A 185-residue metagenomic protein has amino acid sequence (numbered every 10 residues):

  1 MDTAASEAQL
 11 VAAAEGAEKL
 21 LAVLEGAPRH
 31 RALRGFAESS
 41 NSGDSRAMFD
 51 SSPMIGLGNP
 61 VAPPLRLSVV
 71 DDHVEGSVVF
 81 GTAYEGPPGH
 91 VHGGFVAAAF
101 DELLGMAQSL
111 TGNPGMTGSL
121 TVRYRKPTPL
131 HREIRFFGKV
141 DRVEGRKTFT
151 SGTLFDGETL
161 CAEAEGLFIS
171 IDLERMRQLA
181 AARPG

Functional and structural regions predicted by a protein language model:
M1-N41, T128-L130, D141-G185: HotDog/MaoC-like acyl-thioester-processing domains
E7-E85: Long amphipathic N-terminal alpha/beta scaffold segment
P64-R66, F137-V140, E165: Short, surface-exposed charged micro-motifs
L67-H73, V91-P114: Active-site helix/loop of acyl-thioester processing domains in fatty-acid/polyketide metabolism, spanning hotdog-fold
L103-R135: Hydrophobic beta-strand-centered segment that forms part of the acyl-chain substrate-binding groove
